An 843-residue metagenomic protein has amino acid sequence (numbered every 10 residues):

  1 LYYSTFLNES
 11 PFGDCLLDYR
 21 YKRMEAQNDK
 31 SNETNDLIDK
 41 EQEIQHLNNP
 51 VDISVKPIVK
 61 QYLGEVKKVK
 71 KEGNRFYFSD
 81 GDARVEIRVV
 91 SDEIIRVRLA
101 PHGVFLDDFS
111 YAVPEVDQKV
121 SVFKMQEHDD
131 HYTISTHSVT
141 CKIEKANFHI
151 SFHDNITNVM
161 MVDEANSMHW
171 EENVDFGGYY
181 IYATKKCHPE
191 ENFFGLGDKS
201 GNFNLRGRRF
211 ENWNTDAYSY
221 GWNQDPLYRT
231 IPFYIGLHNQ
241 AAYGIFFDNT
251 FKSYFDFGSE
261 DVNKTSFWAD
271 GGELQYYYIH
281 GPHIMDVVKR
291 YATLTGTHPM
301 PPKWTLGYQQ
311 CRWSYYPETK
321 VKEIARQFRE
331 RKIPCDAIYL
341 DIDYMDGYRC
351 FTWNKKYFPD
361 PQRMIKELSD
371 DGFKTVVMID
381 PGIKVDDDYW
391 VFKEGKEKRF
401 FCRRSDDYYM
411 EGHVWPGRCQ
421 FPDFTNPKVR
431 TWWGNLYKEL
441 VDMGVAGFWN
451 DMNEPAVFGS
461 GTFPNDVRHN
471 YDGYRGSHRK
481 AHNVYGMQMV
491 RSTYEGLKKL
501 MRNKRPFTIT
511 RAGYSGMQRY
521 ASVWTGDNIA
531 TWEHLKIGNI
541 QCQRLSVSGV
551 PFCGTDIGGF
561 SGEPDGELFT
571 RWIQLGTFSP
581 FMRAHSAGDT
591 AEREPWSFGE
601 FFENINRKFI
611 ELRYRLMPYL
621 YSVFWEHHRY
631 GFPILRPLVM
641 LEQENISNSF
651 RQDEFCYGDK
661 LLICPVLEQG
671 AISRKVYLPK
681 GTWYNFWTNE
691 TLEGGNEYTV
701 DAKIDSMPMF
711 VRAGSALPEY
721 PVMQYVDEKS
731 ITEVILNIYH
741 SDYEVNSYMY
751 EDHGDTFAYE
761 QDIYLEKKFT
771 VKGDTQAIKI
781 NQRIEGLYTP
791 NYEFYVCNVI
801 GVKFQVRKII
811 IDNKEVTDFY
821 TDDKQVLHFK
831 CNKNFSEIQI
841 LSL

Functional and structural regions predicted by a protein language model:
L1-T305, C311-W313, P317-R326, A337 (+10 more regions): N-terminal accessory segment at the very beginning of proteins
R75, I94-I95, T133, T140 (+24 more regions): Beta-sheet entry/capping signal
D80, P226-L227, F267-A269, I284 (+25 more regions): Active-site-proximal structural scaffolding
I87, S138, F233, F328 (+9 more regions): Conserved structural-core and active-site-/substrate-pathway-adjacent residues in large, well-folded domains of enzymes
A100-H102, A112, P334-N606, L641-Q643 (+1 more regions): Aromatic- and carboxylate-enriched substrate-binding clefts and catalytic-loop regions of carbohydrate-active enzymes
K145-N147, P226-Y228, A269-G271, K303 (+10 more regions): Short, solvent-exposed loop/turn segments at the edges of secondary structure
H153, V159-D163, E211-I231, G236 (+5 more regions): Internal mixed beta-strand/loop scaffold within catalytic domains of large alpha/beta enzymes
Y494-P506, G513-W524, I537-Q541, L545-T555 (+3 more regions): Catalytic core of carbohydrate-active enzymes
